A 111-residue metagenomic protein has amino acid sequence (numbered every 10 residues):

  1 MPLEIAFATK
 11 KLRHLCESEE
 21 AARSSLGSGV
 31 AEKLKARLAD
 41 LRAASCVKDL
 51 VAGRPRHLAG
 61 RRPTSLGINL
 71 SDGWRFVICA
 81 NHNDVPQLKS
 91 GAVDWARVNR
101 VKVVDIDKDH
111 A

Functional and structural regions predicted by a protein language model:
M1-A39: Arg/Lys-rich, positively charged N-terminal/basic patches that mediate binding to nucleic acids
P2-E4, R23, V47, P55 (+1 more regions): Generic secondary-structure boundary/loop-capping signal
A6, H14-L15, D40, L58 (+2 more regions): Lipid interaction determinants
A36, G53, R61-P63, S71-G73 (+1 more regions): Short connector loops at helix/strand junctions that flank enzyme active sites, especially segments positioning acidic
R37, A44, P55-H57, Q87-D94: Intrinsically disordered, low-complexity boundary segments flanking structured domains
A43-L66: A short, surface-exposed loop/turn module that caps and links secondary-structure elements
L66-A111: Enriched for short, Lys/Arg-rich terminal
